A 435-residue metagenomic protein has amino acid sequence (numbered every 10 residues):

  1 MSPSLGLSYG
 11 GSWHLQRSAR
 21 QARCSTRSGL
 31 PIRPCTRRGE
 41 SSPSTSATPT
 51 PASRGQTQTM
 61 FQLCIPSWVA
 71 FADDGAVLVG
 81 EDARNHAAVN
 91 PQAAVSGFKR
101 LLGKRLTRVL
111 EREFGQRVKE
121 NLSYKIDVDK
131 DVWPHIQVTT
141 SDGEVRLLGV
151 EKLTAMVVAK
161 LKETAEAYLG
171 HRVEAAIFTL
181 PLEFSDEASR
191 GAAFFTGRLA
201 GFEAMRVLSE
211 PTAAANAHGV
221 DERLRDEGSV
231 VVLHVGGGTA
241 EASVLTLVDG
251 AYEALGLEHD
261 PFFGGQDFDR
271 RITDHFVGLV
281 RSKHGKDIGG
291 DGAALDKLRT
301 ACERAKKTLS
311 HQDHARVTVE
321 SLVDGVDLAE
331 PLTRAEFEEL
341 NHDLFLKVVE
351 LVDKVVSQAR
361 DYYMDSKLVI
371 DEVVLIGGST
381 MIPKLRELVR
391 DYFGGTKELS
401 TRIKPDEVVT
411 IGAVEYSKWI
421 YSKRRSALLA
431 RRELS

Functional and structural regions predicted by a protein language model:
S2-Q116, V128, T139-E151, M156 (+1 more regions): Oxyanion-binding/catalytic loops of NTP- or PPi-dependent enzymes
N121-V128: Short amphipathic beta-strand and strand-loop transition segments with alternating hydrophobic
